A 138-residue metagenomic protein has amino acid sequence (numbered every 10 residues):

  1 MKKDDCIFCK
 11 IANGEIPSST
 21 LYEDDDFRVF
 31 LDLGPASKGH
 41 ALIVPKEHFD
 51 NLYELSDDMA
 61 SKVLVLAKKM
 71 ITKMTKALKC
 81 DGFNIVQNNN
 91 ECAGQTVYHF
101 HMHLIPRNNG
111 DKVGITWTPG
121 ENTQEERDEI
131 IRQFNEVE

Functional and structural regions predicted by a protein language model:
M1-E138: HIT superfamily nucleotide-processing domains
